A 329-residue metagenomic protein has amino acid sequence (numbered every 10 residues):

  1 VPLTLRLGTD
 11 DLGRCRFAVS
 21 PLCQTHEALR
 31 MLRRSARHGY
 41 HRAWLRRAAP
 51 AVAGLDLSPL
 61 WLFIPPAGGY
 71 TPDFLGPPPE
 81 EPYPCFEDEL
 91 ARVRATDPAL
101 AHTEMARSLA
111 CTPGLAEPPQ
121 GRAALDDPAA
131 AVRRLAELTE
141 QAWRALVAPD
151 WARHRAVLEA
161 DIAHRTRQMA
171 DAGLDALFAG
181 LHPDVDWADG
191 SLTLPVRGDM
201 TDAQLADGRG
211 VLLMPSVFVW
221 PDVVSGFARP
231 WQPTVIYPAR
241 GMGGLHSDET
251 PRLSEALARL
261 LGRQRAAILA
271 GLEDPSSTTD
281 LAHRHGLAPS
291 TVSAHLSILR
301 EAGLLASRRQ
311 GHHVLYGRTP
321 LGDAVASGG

Functional and structural regions predicted by a protein language model:
V1-P195, T201-Q204, P233: N-terminal, charged low-complexity regulatory/assembly segments
Q204-D207, W220: Short recognition helix of helix-turn-helix/winged-helix DNA-binding domains
L212-G329: Extended mid-to-C-terminal alpha-helical interaction segments
